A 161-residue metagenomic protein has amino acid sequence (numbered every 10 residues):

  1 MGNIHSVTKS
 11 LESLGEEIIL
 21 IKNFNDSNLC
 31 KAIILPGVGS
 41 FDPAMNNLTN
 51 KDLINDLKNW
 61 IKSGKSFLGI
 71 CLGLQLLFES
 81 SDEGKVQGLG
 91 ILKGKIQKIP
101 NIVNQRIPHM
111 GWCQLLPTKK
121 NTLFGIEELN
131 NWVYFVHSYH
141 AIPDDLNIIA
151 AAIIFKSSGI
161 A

Functional and structural regions predicted by a protein language model:
M1-E16: N-terminal beta1-alpha1 ligand-phosphate binding loop
S6, S80-S81, S138: Short linear Ser/Thr-Pro motifs
F24-S27, K62, K95-A161: Amide-donor transfer/coupling interface in amidating biosynthetic enzymes
C30: An anion/phosphate-binding loop that grips the pyrophosphate of nucleotide cofactors and donors
I34-P36: Structural motif
G39-M110: Cysteine-nucleophile active-site neighborhood
